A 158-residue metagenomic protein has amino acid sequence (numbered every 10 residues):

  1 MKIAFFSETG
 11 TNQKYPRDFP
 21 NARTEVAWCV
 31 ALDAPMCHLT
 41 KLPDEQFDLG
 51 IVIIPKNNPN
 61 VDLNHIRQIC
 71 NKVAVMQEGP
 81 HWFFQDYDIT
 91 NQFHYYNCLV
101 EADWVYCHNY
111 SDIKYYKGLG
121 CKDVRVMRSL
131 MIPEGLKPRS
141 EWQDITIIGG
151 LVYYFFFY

Functional and structural regions predicted by a protein language model:
M1-F47, I54-H65, I69, P80-Y158: Nucleotide-sugar donor-binding catalytic core of glycosyltransferases
